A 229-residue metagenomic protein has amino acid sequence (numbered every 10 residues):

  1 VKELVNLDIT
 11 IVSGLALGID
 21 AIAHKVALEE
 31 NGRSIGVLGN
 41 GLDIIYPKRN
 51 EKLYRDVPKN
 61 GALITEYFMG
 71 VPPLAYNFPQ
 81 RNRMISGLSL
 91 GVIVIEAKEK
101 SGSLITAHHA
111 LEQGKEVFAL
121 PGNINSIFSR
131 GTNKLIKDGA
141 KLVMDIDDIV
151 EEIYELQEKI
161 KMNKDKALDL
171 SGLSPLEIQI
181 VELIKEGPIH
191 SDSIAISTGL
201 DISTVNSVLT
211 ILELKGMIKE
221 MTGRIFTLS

Functional and structural regions predicted by a protein language model:
V1-S229: Glycine-biased, small-residue-rich flexible motifs in mid-sequence functional cores and linkers
